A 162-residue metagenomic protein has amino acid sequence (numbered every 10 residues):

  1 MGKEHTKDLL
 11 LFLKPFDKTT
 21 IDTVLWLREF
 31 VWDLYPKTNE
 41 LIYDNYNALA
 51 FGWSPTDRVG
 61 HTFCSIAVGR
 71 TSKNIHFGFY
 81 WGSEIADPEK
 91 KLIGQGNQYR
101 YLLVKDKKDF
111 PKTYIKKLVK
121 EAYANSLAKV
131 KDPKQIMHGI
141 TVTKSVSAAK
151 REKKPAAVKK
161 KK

Functional and structural regions predicted by a protein language model:
M1-K162: Charge-dense, helix-prone N-terminal extensions
